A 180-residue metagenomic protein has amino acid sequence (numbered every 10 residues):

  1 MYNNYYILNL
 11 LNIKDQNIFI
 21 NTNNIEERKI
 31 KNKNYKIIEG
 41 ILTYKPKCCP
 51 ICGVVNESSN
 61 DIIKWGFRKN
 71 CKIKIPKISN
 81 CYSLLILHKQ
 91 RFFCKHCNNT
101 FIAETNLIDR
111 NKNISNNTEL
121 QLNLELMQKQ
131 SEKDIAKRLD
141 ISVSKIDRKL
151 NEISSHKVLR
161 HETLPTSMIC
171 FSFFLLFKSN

Functional and structural regions predicted by a protein language model:
M1-T105: Short, conserved DNA-binding cores of transcription-related domains
N70-S179: Short, positively charged, Gly/Tyr-enriched micro-motifs that form contact patches at catalytic or ligand/partner
